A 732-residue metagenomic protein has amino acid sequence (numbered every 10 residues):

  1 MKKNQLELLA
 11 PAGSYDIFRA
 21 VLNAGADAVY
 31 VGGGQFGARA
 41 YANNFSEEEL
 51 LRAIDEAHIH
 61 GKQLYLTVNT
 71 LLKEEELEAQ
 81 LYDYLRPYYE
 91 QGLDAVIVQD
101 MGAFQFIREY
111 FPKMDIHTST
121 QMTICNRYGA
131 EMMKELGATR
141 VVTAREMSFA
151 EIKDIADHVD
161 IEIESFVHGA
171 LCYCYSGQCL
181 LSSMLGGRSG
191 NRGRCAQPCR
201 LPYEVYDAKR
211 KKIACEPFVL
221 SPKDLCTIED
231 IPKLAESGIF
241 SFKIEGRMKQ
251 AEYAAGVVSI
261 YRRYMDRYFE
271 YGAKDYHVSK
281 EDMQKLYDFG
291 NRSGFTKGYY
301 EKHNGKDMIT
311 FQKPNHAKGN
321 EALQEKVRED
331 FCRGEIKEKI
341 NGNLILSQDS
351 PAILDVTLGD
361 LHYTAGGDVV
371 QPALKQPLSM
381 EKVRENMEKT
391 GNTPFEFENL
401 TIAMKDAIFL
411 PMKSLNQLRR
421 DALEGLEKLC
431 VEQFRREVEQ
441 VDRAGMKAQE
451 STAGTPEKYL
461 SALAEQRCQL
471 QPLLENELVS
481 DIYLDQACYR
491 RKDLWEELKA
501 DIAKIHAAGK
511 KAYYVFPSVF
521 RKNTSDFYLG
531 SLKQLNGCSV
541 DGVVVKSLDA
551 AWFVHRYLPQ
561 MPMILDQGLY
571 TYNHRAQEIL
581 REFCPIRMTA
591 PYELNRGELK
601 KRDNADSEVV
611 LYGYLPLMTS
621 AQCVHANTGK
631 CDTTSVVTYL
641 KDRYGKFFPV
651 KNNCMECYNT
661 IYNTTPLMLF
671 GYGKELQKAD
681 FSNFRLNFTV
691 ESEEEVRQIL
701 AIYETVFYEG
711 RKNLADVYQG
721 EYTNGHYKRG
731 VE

Functional and structural regions predicted by a protein language model:
M1-A24, A28-A40, E49, A53-I54 (+6 more regions): Surface-exposed amphipathic alpha-helical tracts and adjacent flexible/coil segments at the periphery of soluble enzymes
N43-N44: Conserved non-cysteine loop/helix-boundary elements of the Radical SAM core domain that shape
F104-Q105, W552: Contiguous, well-ordered alpha-helical segments that form the cores/surfaces of helical PPI scaffolds
T123, Y570-T571: Beta/alpha (TIM)-barrel catalytic core signal, keyed to glycine-rich beta->alpha loops juxtaposed to Asp/Glu that bind
